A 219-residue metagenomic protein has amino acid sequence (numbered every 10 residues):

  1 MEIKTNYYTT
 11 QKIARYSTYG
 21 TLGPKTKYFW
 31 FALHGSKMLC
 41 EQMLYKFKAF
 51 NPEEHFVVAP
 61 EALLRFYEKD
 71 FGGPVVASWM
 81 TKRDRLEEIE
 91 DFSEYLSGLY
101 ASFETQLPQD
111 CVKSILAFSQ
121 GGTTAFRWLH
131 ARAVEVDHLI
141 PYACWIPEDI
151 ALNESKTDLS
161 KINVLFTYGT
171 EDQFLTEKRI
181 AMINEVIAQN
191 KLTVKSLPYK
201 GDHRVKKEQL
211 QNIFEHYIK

Functional and structural regions predicted by a protein language model:
Y8-P108: Serine-hydrolase catalytic machinery in alpha/beta-hydrolase-like enzymes
M43-K46, L152-N153, T176-V186: Short alpha-helix in the alpha/beta-hydrolase fold that links the catalytic acid
D70-V76, C144-V164: Flexible "cap/lid" loop of the alpha/beta hydrolase fold
L116-G121, A125: Gly/Ala-rich beta-loop-alpha elbow adjacent to hydrolase catalytic centers
R127-A131: Active-site signature of alpha/beta-hydrolase-fold catalytic machinery across serine- and Asp/Cys-nucleophile hydrolases
V134-I146: A conserved short beta-strand
L165, E177-K219: C-terminal catalytic histidine-bearing segment of alpha/beta-hydrolase fold enzymes
L165-Y168, D172: Short beta-strand/loop motif that positions the catalytic acidic residue of the alpha/beta-hydrolase fold
